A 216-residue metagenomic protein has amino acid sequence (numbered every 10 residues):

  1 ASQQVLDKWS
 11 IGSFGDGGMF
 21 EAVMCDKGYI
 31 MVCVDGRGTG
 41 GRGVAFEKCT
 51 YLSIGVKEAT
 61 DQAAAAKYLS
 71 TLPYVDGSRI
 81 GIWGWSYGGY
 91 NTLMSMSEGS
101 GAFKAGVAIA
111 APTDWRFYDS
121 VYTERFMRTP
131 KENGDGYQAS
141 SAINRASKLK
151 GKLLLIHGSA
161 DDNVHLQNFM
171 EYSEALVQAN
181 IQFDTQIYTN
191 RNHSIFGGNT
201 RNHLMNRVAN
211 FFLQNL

Functional and structural regions predicted by a protein language model:
A1-L216: Serine-hydrolase catalytic core recognition
